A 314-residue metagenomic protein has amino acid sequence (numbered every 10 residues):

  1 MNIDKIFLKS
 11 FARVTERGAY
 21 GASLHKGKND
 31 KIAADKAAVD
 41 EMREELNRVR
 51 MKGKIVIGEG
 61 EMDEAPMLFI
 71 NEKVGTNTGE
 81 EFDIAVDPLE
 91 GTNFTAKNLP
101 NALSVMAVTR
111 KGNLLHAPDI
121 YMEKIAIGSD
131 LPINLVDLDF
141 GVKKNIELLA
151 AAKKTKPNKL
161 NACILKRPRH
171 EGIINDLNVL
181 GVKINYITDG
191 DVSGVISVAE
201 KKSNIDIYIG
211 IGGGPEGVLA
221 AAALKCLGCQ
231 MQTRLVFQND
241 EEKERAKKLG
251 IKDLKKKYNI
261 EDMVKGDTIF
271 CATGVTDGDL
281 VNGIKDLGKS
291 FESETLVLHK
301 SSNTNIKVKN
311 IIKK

Functional and structural regions predicted by a protein language model:
M1-A85, E147, A151, N178 (+4 more regions): N-terminal subdomain of lithium-sensitive/metallo-dependent phosphomonoesterases centered on the IMPase/IPPase/PAP
F7, S197-K314: Oxyanion/phosphate-interacting regions
N47-R48, K73-G79, D87, T95-L99 (+7 more regions): Solvent-exposed alpha-helices and their adjacent loops that cap or buttress functional pockets in soluble metabolic
I55-E59, I84-V86, T95-K97, H116-A117 (+4 more regions): General beta-strand structural signal in soluble alpha/beta enzymes
M67-F69, K97-L99, P118-I120, G172-L177 (+3 more regions): Short acidic, glycine/serine/threonine-rich loops at helix termini
G79-E90, F94-L115: DPxDG-like acidic metal-binding loop motif
V105, R110-I187, G278-K285, F291-K313: Acidic beta-strand-loop-alpha-helix segment within the catalytic core of divalent metal-dependent phosphate-processing
